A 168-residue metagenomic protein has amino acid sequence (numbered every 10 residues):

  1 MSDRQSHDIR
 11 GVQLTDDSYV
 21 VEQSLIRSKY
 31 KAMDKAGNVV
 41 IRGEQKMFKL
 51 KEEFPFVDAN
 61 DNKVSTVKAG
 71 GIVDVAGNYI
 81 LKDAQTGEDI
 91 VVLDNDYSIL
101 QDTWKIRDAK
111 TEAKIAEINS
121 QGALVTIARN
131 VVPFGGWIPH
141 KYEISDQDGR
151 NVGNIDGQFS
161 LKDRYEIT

Functional and structural regions predicted by a protein language model:
M1-T168: Intrinsically disordered, low-complexity proline/glycine-rich segments
